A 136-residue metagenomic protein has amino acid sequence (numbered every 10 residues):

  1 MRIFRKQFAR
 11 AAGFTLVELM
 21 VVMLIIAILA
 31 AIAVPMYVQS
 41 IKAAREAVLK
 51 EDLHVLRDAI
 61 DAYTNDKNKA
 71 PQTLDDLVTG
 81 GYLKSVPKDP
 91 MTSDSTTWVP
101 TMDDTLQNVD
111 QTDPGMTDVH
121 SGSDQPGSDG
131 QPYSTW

Functional and structural regions predicted by a protein language model:
M1-A12: N-terminal leader/signal peptides at the extreme start of proteins
F8, V48-E51, Y63: A periodicity- and composition-biased signal for non-globular, repetitive helical segments
R10-Y37: N-terminal single-pass transmembrane signal-anchor helix
A31, Q39, E46, D58 (+1 more regions): Regular, well-ordered alpha-helical segments
M36-L53: Aliphatic-rich helix starts adjacent to a transmembrane/signal segment
H54-W136: Low-complexity, acidic interaction segments enriched in glycine
